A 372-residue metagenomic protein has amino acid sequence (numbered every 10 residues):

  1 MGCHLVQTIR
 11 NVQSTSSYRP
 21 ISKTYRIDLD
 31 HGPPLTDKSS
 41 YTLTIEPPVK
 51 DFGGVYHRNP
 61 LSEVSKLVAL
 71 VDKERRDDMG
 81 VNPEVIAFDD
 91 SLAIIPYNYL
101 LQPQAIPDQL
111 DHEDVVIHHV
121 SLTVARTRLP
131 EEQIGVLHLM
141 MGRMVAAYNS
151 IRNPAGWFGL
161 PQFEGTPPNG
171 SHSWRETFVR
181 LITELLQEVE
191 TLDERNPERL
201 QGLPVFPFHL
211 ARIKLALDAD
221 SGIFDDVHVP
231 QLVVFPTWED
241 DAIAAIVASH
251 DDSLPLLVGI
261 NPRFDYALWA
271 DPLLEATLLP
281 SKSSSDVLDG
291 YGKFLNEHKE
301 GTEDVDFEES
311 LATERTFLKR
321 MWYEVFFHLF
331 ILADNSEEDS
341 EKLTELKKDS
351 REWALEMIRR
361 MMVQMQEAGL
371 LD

Functional and structural regions predicted by a protein language model:
M1-S17: Juxta-kinase regulatory segment immediately upstream of eukaryotic protein kinase catalytic domains
T8-Q13, D90-A93, T127-L139, A146-L256: An alpha-helical support segment within catalytic cores of ATP-dependent transferases
V12, T24-I27, Y41-I45, V49-K50 (+7 more regions): Structured N-terminal alpha/beta-domain signature that marks small ligand/cofactor-binding or signaling modules
K23-E184, E188: ATP-binding pocket architecture of kinase catalytic cores
N196-L203, N296-D306, S310-A312, S340-K347: Structural helix-adjacent loops and short alpha-helical linkers that scaffold large soluble proteins
P230-L232, A245-L318: Active-site Asp-x-Gly
K319-L332: Hydrophobic alpha-helical segments that form the core of small-molecule binding pockets and/or dimer interfaces
I331-D372: ATP/Mg2+ or Mg2+-diphosphate-binding catalytic cores that bind nucleotide phosphates or diphosphates via glycine-rich
